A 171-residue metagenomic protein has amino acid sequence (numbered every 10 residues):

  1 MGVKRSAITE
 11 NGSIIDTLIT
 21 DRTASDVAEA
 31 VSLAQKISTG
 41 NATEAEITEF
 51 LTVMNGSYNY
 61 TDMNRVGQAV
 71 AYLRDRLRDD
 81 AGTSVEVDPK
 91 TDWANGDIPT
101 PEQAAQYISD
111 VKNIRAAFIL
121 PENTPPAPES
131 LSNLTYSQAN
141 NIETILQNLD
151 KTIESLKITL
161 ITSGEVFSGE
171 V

Functional and structural regions predicted by a protein language model:
M1-V171: Extracellular "spike/adhesin" assembly and maturation modules and analogous cytosolic coiled-coil scaffolds
